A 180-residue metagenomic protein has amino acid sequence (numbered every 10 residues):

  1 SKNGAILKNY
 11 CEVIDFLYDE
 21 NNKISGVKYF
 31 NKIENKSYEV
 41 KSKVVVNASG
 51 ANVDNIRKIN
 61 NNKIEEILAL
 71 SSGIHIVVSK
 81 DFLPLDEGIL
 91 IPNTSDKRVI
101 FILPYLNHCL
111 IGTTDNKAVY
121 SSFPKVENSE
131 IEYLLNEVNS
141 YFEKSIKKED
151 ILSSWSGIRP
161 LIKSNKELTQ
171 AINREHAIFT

Functional and structural regions predicted by a protein language model:
S1-G4: Rossmann-like flavin
I6, D15-L17, K41, V99-F101 (+1 more regions): Short, surface-exposed charged micro-motifs
I6-K8, L152: General small-molecule cofactor/ligand-binding pocket signal
N9-S25: A conserved short coil-to-beta-strand element within the FAD-binding core of flavoproteins
K23-K28, D86-E87: Short, hydrophobic/aromatic-rich segments at coil-to-beta transitions
I33-V44, A48: Core beta-strand elements of the Rossmann-like FAD/NAD(P) dinucleotide-binding domain in flavoenzyme oxidoreductases
N55-I59, K63-G112, N116-T180: C-terminal catalytic lobe of FAD-dependent flavoproteins
